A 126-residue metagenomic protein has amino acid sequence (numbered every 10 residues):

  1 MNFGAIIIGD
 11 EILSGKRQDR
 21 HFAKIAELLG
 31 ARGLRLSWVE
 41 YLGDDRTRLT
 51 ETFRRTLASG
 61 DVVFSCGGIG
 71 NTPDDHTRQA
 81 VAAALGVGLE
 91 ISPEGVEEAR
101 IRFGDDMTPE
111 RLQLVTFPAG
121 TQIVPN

Functional and structural regions predicted by a protein language model:
M1-V39: Glycine-rich phosphate/diphosphate-binding loop of Rossmann-like nucleotide-binding domains
D10-E11, G68-N71: Short glycine-rich anion-binding loops that position phosphate/pyrophosphate groups of nucleotides and phosphorylated
S14-R17, R48, P73: Secondary-structure boundary/capping motif
W38-R48: Short beta->alpha junction loops
R48-E51, D75-N126: Proline/glycine-rich low-complexity loops and linkers
L49-T56, I69-G70: Glycine/small-residue-rich interface belts in oligomeric ring/scaffold proteins and their assembly partners
G60: An anion/phosphate-binding loop that grips the pyrophosphate of nucleotide cofactors and donors
